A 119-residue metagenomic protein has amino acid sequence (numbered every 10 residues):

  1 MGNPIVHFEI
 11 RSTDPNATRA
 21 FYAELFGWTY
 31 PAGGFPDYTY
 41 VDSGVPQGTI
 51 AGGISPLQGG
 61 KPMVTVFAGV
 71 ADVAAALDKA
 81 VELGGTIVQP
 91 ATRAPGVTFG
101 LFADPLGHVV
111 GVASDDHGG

Functional and structural regions predicted by a protein language model:
G2, E9-T49: Core segments of cupin and vicinal oxygen chelate
I5-T13, P56-E82, T98-A103: Vicinal oxygen chelate
I10, L77-K79, L83-G119: Vicinal oxygen chelate
S43-G44, S55-L57, G69, D115: Generic beta-structure capping elements
V45-P46, L57-G59, T92-R93: Short polar/acidic secondary-structure junctions
P46-G52, H108-V109: Short, charged/polar, Gly/Pro-enriched secondary-structure boundary elements
